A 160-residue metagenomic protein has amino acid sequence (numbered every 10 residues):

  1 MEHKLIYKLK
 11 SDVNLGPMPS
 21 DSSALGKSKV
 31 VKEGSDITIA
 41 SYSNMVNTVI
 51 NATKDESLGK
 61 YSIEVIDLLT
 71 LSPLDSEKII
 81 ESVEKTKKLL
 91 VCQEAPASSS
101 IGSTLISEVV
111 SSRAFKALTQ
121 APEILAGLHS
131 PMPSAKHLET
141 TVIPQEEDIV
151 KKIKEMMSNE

Functional and structural regions predicted by a protein language model:
H3-E160: Thiamine diphosphate
